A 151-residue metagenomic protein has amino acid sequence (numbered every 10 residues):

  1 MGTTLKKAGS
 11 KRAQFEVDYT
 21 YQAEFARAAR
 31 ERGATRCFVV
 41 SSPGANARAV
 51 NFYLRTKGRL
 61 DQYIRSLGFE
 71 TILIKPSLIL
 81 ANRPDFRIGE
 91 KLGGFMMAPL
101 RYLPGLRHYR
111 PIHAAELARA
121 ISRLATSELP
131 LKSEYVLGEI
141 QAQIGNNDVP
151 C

Functional and structural regions predicted by a protein language model:
M1-E24, A28-E31, A125: NAD(P)H-binding glycine-rich loop region in Rossmannoid oxidoreductase-like domains and their noncatalytic homologs
L5, S42-A45, A81: Active-site proximal helix/loop that lines the substrate pocket of Rossmann-like NAD(P)-dependent oxidoreductase domains
G9, V40, R48: Active-site "substrate specificity/gating" loop of NAD(P)-dependent dehydrogenases, especially the short-chain
A29-R30, V40, L117: Catalytic cores of phosphodiester-bond-cleaving enzymes
R32-R36, F69: A short helix->loop->beta-strand "cap" motif at the edges of active sites that frequently abuts
C37-P43, I74-P76: SDR active-site strand-loop-helix element
A47-N147: Oxidoreductase cofactor-interface core, primarily capturing Rossmann-like NAD(P)-dependent enzymes
P150-C151: Non-catalytic terminal and boundary segments that flank Rossmann-like NAD(P)-dependent oxidoreductase
